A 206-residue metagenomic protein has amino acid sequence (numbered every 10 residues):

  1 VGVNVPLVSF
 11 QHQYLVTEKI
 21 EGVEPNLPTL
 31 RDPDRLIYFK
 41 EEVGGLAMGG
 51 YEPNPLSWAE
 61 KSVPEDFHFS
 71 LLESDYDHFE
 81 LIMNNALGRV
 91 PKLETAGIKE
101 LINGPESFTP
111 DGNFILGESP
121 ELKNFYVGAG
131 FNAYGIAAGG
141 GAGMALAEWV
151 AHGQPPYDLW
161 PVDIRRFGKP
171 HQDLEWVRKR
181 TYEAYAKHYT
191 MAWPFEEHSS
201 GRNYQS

Functional and structural regions predicted by a protein language model:
V1-N26: Central helical "cap/lid" subdomain
V8, E18, G49-Y51, L101 (+1 more regions): Generic beta-strand/beta-sheet core signal
Q13, G22, N54, E106 (+1 more regions): Surface-exposed, flexible loop/turn segments at secondary-structure boundaries
Y14-V16, T29, Y38, I115 (+1 more regions): Conserved hydrophobic/aromatic beta-strand scaffold that supports enzyme active sites
E21-G22, L27, N54-F69, G88: Amphipathic alpha-helix from the class-I
V23-Y51: Conserved FAD-binding catalytic core of PHBH/FMO-like flavoproteins
D34, V43, S57, E65 (+2 more regions): C-terminal catalytic lobe of FAD-dependent flavoproteins
